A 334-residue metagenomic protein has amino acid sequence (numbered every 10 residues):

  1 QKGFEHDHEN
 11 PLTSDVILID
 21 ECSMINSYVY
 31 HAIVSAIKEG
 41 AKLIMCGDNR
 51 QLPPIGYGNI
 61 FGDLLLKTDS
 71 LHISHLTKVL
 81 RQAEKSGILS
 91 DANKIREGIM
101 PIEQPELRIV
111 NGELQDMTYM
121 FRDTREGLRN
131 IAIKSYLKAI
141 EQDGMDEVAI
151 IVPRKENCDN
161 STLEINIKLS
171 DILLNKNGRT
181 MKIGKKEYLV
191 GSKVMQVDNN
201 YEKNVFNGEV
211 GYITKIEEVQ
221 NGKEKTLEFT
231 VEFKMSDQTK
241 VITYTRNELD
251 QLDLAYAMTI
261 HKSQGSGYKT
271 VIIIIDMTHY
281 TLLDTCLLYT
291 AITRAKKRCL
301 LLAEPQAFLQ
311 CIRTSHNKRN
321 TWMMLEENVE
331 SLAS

Functional and structural regions predicted by a protein language model:
Q1-S35, K78-V79: Conserved P-loop NTPase motor core of helicases/translocases
N10, K203-V210: Short coil-to-beta-strand transition motifs
T13-V16, G40-I44, R298-L300: Loop/turn-to-beta-strand initiation segments
S14-I25, N49-R50, S263, Y268 (+1 more regions): Conserved Walker B
I17, I44-M45, I150, I273: Hydrophobic positions in the central parallel beta-sheet of the AAA+
E21-I33, N49-N59, L283: Conserved ATPase-coupling elements of RecA-like P-loop NTPase cores
C46-M195, N200-K203, Q220, L332-S334: Conserved helicase motor core of P-loop NTPases
E97, N207-S334: C-terminal accessory regions
